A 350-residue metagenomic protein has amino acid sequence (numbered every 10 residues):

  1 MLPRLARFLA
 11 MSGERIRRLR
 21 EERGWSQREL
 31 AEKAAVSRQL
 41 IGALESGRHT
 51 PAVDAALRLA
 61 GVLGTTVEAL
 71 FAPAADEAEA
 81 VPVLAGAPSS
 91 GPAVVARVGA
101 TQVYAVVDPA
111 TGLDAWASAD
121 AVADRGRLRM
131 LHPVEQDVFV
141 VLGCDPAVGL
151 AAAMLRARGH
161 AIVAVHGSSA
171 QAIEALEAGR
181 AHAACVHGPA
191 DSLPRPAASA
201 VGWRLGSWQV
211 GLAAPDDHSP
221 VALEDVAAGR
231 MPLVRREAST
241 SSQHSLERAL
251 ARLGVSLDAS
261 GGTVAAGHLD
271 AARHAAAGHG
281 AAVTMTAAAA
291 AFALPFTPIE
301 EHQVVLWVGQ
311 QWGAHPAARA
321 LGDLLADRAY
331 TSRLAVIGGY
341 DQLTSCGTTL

Functional and structural regions predicted by a protein language model:
L5-E22, S26-E32, S37-Q171, R180 (+3 more regions): N-terminal hydrophobic or amphipathic helices and topogenic motifs
A151, L233-L253: Secondary-structure junction motif
A153, A170-A184, V264-H279, A287: Short helices/loops that flank or line small-molecule/ion binding pockets
A161-S168, S256-D270: Short beta-strand-to-loop elements that line the ligand-binding cleft of bilobed periplasmic-binding protein-like
A172-Q209, A293: Short beta-strand-centered segments that line the small-molecule binding cleft or hinge of alpha/beta clamshell
C185-R195, A272-E300: A ligand-binding cleft/hinge motif common to bilobed small-molecule-binding domains
R204-G211, L294-L324, Y340-L350: Periplasmic-binding protein-like
A213-L233: Flexible hinge/capping segments at coil-to-helix
